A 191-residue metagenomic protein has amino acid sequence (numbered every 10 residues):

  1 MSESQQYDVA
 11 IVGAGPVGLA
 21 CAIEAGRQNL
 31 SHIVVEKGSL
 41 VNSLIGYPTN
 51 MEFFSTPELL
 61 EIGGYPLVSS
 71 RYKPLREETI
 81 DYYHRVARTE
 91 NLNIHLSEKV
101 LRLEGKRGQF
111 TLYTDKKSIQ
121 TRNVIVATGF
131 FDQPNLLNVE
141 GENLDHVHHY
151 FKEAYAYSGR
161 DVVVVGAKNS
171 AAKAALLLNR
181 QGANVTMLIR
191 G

Functional and structural regions predicted by a protein language model:
M1-V12, R27, N42, G46 (+1 more regions): FAD-binding core/adjacent interface of flavoenzyme oxidoreductases
S2-Y7, I11-K37, Y150-G191: Rossmann-like dinucleotide/flavin-binding elements
S31, I45-I80: Glycine-rich active-site loop/strand segments that organize a redox cofactor
G38, P57, E98: Short beta-to-alpha loop/turn elements within the nucleotide-binding domains of ABC transporters
T49-M51, F131, N169: Short glycine-enriched loops at secondary-structure junctions
N50, E142, R180-Q181: A short linear boundary/processing microfeature
G63, S97, T186-R190: Short beta-strands and strand-loop turn motifs
